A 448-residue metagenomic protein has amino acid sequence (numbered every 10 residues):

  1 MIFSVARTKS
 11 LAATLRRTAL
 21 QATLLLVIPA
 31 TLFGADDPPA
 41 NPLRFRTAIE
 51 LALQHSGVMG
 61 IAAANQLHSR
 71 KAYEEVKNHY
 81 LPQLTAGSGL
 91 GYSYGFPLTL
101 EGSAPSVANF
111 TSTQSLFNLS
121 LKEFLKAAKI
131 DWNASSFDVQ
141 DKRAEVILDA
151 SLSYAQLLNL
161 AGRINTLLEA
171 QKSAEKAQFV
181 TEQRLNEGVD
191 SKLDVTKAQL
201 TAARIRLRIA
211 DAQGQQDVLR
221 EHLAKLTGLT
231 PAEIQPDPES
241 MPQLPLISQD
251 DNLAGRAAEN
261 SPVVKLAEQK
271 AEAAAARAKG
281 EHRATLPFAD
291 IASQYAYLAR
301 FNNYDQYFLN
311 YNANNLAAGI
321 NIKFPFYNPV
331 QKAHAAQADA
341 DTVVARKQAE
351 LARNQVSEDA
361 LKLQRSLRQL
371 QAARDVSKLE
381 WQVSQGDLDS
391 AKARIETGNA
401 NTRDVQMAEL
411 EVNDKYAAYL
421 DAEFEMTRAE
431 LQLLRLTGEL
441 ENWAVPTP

Functional and structural regions predicted by a protein language model:
I2-F3, R7, D36-P38, A418-P448: Acidic, low-complexity, intrinsically disordered peripheral segments
F3-T23: Bacterial N-terminal signal peptides that target proteins for export
G34, E145-A258, L363-S366, L370-A373 (+4 more regions): Periplasmic alpha-helical coiled-coil/stalk elements that build and connect Gram-negative outer-membrane
G34-A86, P231, Q235-E272, E350-R353 (+3 more regions): Bacterial Sec-pathway N-terminal export signals of envelope proteins
D36-N41, G87-F117, E123, K129 (+4 more regions): Small/polar, glycine/serine/threonine/aspartate-rich low-complexity segments that form flexible
E50-G60, L67-Q83, F110-A127, N133 (+7 more regions): A glycine-/polar-enriched beta->alpha junction
I61-V76, K142, V146-T166, K176 (+5 more regions): Amphipathic alpha-helical coiled-coil segments
